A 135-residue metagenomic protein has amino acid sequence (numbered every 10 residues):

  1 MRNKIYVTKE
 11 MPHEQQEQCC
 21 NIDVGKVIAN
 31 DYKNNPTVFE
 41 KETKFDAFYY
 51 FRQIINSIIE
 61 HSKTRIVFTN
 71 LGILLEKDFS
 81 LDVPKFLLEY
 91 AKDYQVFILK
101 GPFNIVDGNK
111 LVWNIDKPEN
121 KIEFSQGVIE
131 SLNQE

Functional and structural regions predicted by a protein language model:
M1-E60, G108-D116, I122, I129-E135: Extended, compositionally biased accessory segments flanking or bridging domains
R2-I5, R65-V67, Q95-F97: Residue-level preference for the first positions of well-ordered beta-strands
Y6-M11, G25, T69-E76, L99-P102: Structural motif
K9-E17, I22, I66-T69, P84 (+2 more regions): Aromatic-enriched hydrophobic runs in primary sequence
A47-I54, V67-N70, V83: Amphipathic alpha-helical interface surfaces
I58-F79: Conserved P-loop NTPase "ATPase switch" module shared by AAA+ and STAND
I73-E135: Replace "adjacent to P-loop NTPase cores in ATP/GTP-dependent enzymes" with "adjacent to NTP-binding cores
